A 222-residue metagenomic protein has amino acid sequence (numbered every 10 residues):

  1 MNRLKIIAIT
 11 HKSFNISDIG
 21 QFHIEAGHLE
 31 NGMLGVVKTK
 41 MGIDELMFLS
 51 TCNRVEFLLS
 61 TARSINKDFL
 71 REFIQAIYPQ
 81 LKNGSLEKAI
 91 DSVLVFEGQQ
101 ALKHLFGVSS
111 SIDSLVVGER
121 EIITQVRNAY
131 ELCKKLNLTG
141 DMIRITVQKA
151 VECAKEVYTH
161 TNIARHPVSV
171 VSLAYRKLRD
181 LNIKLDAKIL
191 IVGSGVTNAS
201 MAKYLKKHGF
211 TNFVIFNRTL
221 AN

Functional and structural regions predicted by a protein language model:
M1-G27: Short glycine-/aliphatic-rich beta-strand segments at the starts of folded cytosolic domains
I24-K40: Short amphipathic alpha-helix segments
E45-T51: Short beta-strand
N53-S60: A generic structural motif
S60-K67: Helix N-cap motif at beta-to-alpha junctions
K67-Q80: Short amphipathic alpha-helices in soluble, non-transmembrane regions that often serve as interface/regulatory elements
E87-K184: Glycine/serine-rich phosphate-binding loop and adjoining beta1-alpha1 elements at the start of nucleotide-handling
A150, H166-V171, Y175-R218: Glycine-rich adenosine-cofactor-binding loop
